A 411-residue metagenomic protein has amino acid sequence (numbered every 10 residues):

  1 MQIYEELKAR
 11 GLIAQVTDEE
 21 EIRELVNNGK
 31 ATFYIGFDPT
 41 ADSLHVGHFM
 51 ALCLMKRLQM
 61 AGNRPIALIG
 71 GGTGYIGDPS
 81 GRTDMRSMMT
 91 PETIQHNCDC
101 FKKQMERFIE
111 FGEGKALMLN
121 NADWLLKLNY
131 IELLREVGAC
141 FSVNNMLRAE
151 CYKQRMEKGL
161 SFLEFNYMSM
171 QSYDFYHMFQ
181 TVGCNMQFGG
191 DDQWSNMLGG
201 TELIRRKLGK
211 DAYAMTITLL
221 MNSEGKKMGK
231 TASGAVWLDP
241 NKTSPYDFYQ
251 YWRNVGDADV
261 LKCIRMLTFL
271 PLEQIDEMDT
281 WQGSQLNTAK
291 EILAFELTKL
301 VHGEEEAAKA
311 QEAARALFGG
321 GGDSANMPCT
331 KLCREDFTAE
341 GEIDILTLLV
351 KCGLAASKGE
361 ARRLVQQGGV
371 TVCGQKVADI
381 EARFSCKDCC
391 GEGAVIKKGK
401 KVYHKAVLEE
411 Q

Functional and structural regions predicted by a protein language model:
M1-Q193, L198-T201, L208-Y213, K226 (+1 more regions): NTP-dependent nucleotidyl-transfer catalytic core
I204-Q411: Conserved nucleotide- and phosphate/pyrophosphate-binding catalytic cores in adenylate/nucleotidyl-handling enzymes
